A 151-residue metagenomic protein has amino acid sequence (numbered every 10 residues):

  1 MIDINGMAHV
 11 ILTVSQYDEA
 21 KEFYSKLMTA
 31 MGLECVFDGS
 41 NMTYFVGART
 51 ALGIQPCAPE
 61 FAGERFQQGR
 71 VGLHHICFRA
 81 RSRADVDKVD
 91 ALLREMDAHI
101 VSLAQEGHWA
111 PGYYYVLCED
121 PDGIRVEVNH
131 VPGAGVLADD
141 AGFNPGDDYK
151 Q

Functional and structural regions predicted by a protein language model:
M1-K21, I76, P132-Q151: N-terminal beta-strand motif that seeds the catalytic metal site of vicinal oxygen chelate
I4-G6, G69-L73, A110: Short glycine-enriched loop/turn motifs at secondary-structure junctions
I11-A58: Core segments of cupin and vicinal oxygen chelate
V14-E19, C77-D122: Vicinal oxygen chelate
G47-R81, D87-K88, E95-M96: Long, continuous compositionally biased terminal/linker segments
C57, E106, N129-V131: Residue-level structural signal for beta-strand termini and adjacent loop
P111, L117, V128-G135: Short beta->alpha transition motifs characteristic of CBS
R125: Glycine-rich acetyl-CoA-binding "A-motif" of GNAT/NAT acetyltransferases
